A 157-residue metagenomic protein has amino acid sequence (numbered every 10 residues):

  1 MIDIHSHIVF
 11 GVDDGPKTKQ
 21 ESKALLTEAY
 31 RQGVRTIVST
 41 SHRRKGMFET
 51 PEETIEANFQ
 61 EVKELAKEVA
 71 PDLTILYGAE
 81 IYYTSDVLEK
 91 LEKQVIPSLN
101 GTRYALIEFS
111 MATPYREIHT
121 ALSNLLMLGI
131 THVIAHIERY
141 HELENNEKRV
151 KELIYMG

Functional and structural regions predicted by a protein language model:
M1-D72, K151: An N-terminally biased module of ancient metal coordination in phosphate/nucleic-acid-related enzymes
E49-G157: Extended substrate/RNA-proximal surfaces in nucleic-acid metabolism proteins
